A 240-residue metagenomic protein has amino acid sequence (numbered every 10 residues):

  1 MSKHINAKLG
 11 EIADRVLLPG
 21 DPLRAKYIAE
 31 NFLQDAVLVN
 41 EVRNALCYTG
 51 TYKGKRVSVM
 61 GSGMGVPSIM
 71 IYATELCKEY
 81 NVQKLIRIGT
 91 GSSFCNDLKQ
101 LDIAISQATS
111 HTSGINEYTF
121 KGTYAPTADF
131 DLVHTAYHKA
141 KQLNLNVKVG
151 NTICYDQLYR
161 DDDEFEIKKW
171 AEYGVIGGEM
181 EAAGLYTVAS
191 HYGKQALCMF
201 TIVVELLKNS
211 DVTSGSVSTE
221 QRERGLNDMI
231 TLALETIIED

Functional and structural regions predicted by a protein language model:
M1-H134: Metabolite-binding pocket within alpha/beta catalytic cores that recognizes anionic/polar moieties
Q34-E41, N144-N151, D240: Flexible, glycine/charged-enriched surface loops at secondary-structure junctions
K78, Y159, E164, K169 (+3 more regions): Expand to "…catalyze enediolate/carbanion chemistry for C-C bond making/breaking, isomerization, decarboxylation
Q83, I176, Q195: Short acidic/polar active-site loop segments enriched in Thr and Asp
A125-Y173: Active-site rim beta-loop-alpha module in soluble metabolic enzymes
T135-L143, V188, L232-D240: Generic non-transmembrane alpha-helical segments
A183-Q221: Zn-dependent metallopeptidase/amidohydrolase metal-coordination segment
K208-D240: His/Asp/Glu-rich mid-to-C-terminal helical/loop segments that flank catalytic regions of hydrolases
